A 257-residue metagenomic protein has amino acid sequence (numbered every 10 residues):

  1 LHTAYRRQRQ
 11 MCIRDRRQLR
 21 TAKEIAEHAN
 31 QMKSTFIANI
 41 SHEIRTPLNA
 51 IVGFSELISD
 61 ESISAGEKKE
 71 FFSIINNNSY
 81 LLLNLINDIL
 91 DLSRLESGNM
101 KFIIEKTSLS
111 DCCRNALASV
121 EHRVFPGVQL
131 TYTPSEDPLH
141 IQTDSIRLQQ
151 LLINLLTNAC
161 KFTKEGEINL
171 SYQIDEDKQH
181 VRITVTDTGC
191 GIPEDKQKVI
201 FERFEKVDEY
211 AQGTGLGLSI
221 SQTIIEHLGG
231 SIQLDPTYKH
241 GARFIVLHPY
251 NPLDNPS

Functional and structural regions predicted by a protein language model:
L1-R9, I13: Single conserved hydrophobic/aromatic residue that forms the stacking wall/gate of nucleotide- or nucleobase-binding
R20-D60: Primarily the dimerization/phosphotransfer
G53, I192-F204: Short conserved segment of the HATPase_c
N77-L82: Short alpha-helical segment of the dimerization/phosphotransfer core of two-component systems
S93-I104: Helix-loop junction within the histidine kinase core
G217, S221: Short alpha-helical Gxxx[C/S/T] motif in the catalytic ATP-binding
